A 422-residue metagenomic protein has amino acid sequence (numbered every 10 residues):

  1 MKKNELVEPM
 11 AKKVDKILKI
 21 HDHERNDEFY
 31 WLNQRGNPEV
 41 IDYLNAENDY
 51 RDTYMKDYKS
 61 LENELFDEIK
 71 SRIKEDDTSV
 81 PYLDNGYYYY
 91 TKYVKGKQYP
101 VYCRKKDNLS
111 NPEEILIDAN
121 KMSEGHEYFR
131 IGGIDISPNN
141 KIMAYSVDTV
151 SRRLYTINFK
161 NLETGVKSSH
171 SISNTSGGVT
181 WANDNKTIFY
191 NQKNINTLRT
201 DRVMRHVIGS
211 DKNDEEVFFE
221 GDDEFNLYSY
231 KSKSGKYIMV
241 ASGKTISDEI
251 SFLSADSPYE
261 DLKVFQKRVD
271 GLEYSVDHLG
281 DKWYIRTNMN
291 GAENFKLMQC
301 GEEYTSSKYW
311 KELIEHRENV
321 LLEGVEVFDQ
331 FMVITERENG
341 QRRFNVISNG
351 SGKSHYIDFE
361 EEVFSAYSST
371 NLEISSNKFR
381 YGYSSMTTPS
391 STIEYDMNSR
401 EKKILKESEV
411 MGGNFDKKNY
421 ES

Functional and structural regions predicted by a protein language model:
M1-K2, K105: Generic cytosolic/nucleocytoplasmic N-terminal low-complexity/intrinsically disordered segments
K2-E24: Charged, compositionally biased N-terminal leader segments and the immediate start of the first structured element
M10-K13, E24-W31, R35-S60, E64-Y87 (+2 more regions): Peripheral, non-catalytic segments that deliver or gate enzyme domains
